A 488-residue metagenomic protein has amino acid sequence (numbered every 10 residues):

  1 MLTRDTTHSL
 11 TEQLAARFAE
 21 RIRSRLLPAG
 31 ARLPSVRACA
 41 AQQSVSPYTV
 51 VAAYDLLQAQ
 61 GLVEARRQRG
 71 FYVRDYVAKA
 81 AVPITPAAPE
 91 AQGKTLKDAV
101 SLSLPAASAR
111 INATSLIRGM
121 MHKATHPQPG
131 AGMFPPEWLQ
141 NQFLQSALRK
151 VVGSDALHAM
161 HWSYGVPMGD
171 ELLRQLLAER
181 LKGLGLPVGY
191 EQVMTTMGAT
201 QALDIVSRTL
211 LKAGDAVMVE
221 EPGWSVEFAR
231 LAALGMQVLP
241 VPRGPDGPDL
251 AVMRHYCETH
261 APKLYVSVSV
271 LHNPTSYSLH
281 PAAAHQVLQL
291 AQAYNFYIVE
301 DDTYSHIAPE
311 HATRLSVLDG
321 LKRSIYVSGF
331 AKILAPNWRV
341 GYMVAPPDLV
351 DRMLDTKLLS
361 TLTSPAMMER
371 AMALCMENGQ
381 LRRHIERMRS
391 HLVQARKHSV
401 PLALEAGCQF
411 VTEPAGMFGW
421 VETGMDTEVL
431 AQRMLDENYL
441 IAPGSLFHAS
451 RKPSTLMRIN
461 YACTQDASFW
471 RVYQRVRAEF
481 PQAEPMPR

Functional and structural regions predicted by a protein language model:
M1-R149, L354, L358-S364, Q394 (+6 more regions): N-terminal basic, amphipathic alpha-helical segments
Q68, H311, V317-R352, M367: Active-site PLP attachment segment
V151-Y294, H306-L321, Q482-M486: Conserved core of the PLP fold type I
V219, P240, I298-E300, I441-P443: Hydrophobic residues in well-ordered beta-strands that form the structural core
M353-S360, M376-V400: Structural signature of PLP-dependent enzymes
S390-V400, C408-E422: Conserved glycine-rich beta-strand-loop-beta hairpin in the small C-terminal domain of fold type I
E437-R458: Conserved PLP cofactor-binding pocket of PLP-dependent enzymes
